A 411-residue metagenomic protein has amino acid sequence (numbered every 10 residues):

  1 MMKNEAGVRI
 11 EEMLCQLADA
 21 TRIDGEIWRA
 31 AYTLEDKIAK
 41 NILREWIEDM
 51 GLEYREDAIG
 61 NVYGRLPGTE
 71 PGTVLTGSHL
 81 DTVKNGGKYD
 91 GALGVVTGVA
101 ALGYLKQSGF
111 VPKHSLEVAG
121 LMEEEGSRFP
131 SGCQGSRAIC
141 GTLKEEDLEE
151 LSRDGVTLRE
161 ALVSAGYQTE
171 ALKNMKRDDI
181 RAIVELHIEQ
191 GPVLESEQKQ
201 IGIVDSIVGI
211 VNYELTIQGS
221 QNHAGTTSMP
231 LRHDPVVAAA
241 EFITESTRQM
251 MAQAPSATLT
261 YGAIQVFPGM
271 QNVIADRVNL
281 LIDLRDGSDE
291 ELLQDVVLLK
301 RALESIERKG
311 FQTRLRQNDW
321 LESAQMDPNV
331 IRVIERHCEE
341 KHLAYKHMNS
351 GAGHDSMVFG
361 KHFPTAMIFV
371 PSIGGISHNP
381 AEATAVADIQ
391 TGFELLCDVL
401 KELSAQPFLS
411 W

Functional and structural regions predicted by a protein language model:
M2-T33, H378: N-terminal capping segment at the start of a domain
I10-A18, G77-S78, Y345-L395, L403: Zn-dependent metallopeptidase/amidohydrolase metal-coordination segment
T21-P67: A non-catalytic alpha/beta surface segment that caps or lines the substrate-entry region of metallo-dependent hydrolase
A30-Y32, T260-G269, L281-G287, Q312-I331: A short beta-alpha structural unit
M50, V62-L93, G98: Catalytic-core environment of secreted peptidases
T76, G86-E125, V211-I217, H223-Q249 (+3 more regions): Alpha-helical metal-binding/catalytic segments enriched in His/Glu/Asp
E123-E124, R128-D289: Midchain, well-structured core segments that form catalytic/ion-binding scaffolds
T227-Q253, L298-R301, R332, V370-W411: His/Asp/Glu-rich mid-to-C-terminal helical/loop segments that flank catalytic regions of hydrolases
